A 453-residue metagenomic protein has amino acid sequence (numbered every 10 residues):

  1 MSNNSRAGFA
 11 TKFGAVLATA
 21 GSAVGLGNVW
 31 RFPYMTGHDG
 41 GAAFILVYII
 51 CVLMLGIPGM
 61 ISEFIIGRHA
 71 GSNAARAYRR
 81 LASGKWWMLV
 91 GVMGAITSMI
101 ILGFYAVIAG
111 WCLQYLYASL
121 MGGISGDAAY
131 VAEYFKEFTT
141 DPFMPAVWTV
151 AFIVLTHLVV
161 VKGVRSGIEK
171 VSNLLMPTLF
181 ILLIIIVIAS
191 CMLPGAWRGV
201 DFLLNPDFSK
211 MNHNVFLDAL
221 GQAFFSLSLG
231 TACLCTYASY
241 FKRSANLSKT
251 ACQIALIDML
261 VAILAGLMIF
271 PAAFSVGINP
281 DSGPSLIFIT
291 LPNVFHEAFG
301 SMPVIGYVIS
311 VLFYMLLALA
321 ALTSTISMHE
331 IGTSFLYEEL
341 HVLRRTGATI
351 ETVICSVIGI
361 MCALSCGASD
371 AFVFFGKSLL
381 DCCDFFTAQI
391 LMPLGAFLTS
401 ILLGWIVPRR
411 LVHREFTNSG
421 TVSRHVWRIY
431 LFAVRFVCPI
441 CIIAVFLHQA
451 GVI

Functional and structural regions predicted by a protein language model:
M1-W30, I57-F64, R68-L81, K85-V92 (+2 more regions): Membrane-interface "cap" regions at the ends of multi-pass membrane proteins
S2, A109-T140, Y240-S244, K249 (+5 more regions): Helix-loop-helix connectors at the membrane interface of multi-pass transporters/channels
S2-S5, F9, E169, N173-L322 (+2 more regions): Membrane-embedded translocation segments of transport machinery
N3-A7, Y34-D39, H69-M93, A106-R165 (+6 more regions): Inter-helical loop and helix-membrane interface segments of multi-pass membrane transporters/permeases
A7, T36-S62, M144-P145, L391-G395: Extracellular loop-to-transmembrane helix junctions
G8-T19, F44-V47, K85-M99, V147-V150 (+6 more regions): Select transmembrane alpha-helical segments in multipass membrane proteins
F13-C51, A238, K249-C252, L256-M259: Transmembrane helix-boundary motif of multi-pass solute transporters/channels
S83, V90-M93, E339-T352, D384-I442: C-terminal membrane-solvent junction of multi-pass transporters and transport-like membrane proteins
